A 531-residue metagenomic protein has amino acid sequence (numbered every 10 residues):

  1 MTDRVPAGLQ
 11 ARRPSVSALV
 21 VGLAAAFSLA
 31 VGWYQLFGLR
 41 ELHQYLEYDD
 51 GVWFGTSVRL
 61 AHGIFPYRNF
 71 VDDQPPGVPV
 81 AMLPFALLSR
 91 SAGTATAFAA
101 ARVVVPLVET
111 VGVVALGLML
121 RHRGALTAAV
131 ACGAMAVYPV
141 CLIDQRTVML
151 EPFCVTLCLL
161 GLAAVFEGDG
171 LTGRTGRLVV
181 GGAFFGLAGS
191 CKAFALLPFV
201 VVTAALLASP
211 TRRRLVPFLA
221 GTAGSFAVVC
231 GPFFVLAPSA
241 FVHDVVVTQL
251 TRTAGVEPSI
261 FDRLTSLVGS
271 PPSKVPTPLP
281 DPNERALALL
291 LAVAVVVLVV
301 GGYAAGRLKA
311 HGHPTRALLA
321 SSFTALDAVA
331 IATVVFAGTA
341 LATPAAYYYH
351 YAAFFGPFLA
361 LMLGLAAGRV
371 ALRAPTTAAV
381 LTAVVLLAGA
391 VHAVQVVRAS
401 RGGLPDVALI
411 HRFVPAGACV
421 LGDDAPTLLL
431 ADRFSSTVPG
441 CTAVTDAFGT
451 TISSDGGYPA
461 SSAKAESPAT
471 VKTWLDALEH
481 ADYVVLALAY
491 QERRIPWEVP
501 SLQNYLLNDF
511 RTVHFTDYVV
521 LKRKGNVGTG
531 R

Functional and structural regions predicted by a protein language model:
D3-R4, L197-G224, Y303-H311: Perimembrane helix-loop-helix junctions
Q74, F194, A388-G528: Extracytoplasmic
V103-A125: Transmembrane-helix motifs of polytopic, lipid-linked glycan transferases
A115, A134, F153-L171, R177 (+2 more regions): Specific aromatic-rich, kink-prone transmembrane helix
H122-L126, C158-V180, V297-A304, A367: Membrane-interface transmembrane helices that cradle and orient dolichyl/undecaprenyl
A131-C132, G176-A205, A223-G224, V228-V229 (+1 more regions): Membrane-interface alpha helices of multi-pass inner-membrane proteins
D144-Q145, E151-C154, L197, G338 (+1 more regions): Hydrophobic/aromatic-rich transmembrane helices and adjacent perimembrane loops
V216-G269: Membrane-lumen/periplasm interface segments of specific transmembrane helices in polyprenyl phosphate-linked
